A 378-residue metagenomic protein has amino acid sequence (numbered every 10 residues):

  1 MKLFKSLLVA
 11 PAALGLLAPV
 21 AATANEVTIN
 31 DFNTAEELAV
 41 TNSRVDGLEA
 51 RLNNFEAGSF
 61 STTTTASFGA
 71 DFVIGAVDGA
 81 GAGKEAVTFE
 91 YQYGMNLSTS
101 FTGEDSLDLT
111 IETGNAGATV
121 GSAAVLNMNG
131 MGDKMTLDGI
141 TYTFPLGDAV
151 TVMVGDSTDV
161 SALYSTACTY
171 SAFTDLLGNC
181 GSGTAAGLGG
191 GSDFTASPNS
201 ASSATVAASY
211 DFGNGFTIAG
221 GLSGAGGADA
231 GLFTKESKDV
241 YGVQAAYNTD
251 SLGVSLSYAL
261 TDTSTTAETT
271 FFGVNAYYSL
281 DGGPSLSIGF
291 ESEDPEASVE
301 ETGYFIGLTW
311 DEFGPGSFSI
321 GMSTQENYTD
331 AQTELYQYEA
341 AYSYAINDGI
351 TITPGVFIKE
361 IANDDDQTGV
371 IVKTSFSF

Functional and structural regions predicted by a protein language model:
K2-D159, G190-F216, G220-L222, G227 (+6 more regions): Beta-barrel outer-membrane channel/assembly domains of diderm bacteria
T169-T174, V370-I371: Flexible, surface-exposed loop regions and adjacent strand-edge segments of Gram-negative outer-membrane beta-barrel
T174-G191: Acidic, His- and aromatic-enriched active-site or binding-groove loops in soluble protein domains that engage sugars
A230: Surface-exposed cleft-lining segments at the edges of enzyme active sites
F233-T234: Compositionally biased, low-complexity segments of secreted and virulence-associated proteins that act as
